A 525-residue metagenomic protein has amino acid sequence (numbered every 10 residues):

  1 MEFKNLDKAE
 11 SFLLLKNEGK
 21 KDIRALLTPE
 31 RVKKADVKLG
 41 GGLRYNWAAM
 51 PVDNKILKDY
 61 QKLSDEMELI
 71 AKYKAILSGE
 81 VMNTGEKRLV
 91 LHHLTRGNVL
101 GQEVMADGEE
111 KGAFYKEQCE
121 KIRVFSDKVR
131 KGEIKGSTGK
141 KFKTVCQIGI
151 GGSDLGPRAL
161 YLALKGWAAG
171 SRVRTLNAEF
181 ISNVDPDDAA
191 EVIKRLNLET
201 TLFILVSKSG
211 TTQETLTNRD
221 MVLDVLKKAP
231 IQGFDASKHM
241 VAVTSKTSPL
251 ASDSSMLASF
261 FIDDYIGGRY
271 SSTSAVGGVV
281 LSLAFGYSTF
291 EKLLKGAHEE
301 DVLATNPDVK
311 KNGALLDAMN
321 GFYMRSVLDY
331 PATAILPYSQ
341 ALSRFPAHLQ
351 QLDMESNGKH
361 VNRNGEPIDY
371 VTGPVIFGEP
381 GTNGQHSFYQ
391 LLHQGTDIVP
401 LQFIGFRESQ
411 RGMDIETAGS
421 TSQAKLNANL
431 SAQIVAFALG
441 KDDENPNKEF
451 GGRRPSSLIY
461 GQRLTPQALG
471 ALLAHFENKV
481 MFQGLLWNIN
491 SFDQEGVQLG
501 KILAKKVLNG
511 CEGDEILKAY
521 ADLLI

Functional and structural regions predicted by a protein language model:
E2-T138, G419-N427, L439, A519-L524: Extended, charge-enriched "interface" segments that sit outside catalytic cores
D59-K62, K121, G277-F285, A314-L328 (+5 more regions): Short, hydrophobic/amphipathic alpha-helical patches that form generic packing surfaces within helical domains
V124-G132, T138-D308, K506-N509: Glycine-rich phosphate-binding loops that contact phosphosugars or nucleotide phosphates
K143-G151, F203-S209, A332-S339, I376 (+1 more regions): Short glycine-rich or small-residue beta-strand-to-loop segments that form or flank ligand, phosphate, metal/Fe-S
L160-K165, K194-L198, R219-V222, L349-N357 (+3 more regions): Short, solvent-exposed amphipathic alpha-helical segments in soluble enzyme and RNA/protein-processing domains
V225-M413, G452, L499-L503, N509-I525: Active-site phosphate/pyrophosphate-binding segments
G412-K448: Acidic, Ser/Thr-rich peripheral helices and adjacent loops at domain boundaries
K448, L464-L517: C-terminal structured subdomain/cap of oxidoreductase catalytic cores
